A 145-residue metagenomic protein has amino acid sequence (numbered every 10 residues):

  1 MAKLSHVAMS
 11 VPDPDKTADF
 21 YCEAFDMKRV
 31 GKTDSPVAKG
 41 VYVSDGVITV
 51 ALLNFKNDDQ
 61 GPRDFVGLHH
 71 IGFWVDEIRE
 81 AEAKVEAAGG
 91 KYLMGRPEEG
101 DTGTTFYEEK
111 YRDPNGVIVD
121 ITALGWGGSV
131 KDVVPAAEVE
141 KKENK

Functional and structural regions predicted by a protein language model:
M1-K16, L68-I71, A123-K145: N-terminal beta-strand motif that seeds the catalytic metal site of vicinal oxygen chelate
A2, M9-V50: Core segments of cupin and vicinal oxygen chelate
K3-D13, V41-S44, G61-E86, Y107-D113 (+1 more regions): Vicinal oxygen chelate
G31-T33, N54-N57, R96-P97, G125: Short, well-ordered turn and helix-capping elements at secondary-structure junctions
T33, R63, E99-D101: Short Gly/Pro-enriched turn/cap motifs at secondary-structure boundaries
A51-L53, D120: Conserved beta-strand in the GNAT
D58-P62, G127-V130: A short local loop/turn or secondary-structure capping micro-motif enriched for an aromatic residue
E82, E86-K145: Vicinal oxygen chelate
